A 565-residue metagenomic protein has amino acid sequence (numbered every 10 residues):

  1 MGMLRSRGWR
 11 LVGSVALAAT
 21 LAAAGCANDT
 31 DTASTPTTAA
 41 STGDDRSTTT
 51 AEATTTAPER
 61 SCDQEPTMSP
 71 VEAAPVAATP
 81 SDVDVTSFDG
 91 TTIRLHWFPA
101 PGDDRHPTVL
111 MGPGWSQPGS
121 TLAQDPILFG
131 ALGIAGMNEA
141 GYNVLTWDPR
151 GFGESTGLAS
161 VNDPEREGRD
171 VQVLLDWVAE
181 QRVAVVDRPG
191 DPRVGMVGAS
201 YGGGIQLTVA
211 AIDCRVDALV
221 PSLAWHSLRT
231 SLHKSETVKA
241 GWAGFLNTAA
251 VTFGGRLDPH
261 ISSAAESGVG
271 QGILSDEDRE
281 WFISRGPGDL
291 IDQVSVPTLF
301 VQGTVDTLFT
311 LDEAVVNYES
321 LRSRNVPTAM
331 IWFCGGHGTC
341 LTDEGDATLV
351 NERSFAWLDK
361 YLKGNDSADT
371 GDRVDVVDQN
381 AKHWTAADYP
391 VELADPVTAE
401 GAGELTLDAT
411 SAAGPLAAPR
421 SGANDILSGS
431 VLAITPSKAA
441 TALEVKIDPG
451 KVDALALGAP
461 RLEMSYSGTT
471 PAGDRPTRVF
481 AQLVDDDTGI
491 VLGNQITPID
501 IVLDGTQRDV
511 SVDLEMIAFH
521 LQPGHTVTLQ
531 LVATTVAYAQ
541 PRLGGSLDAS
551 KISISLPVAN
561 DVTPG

Functional and structural regions predicted by a protein language model:
A22-G25: C-terminal motif of bacterial Sec signal peptides marking the signal peptidase cleavage site
A27-T56: Short, low-complexity, disordered segments immediately C-terminal to signal peptides in bacterial exported proteins
P58-E72, T121, I127-A131, E139 (+6 more regions): Accessory cap/linker subdomain of secreted extracellular hydrolases
D63-D104: N-terminal cap/lid segment of alpha/beta-hydrolase-fold proteins
G102-D103, L158-R166, V173-S200: Gly/Ser-rich "nucleophile elbow"/oxyanion-hole loop immediately N-terminal to the catalytic nucleophile in hydrolases
D103-H106, M111-G141, L145, R150-T156 (+1 more regions): Short substrate-entry loop that stabilizes the transition state in hydrolases
V294, F300-Q302, D306: Short beta-strand/loop motif that positions the catalytic acidic residue of the alpha/beta-hydrolase fold
E344-G565: C-terminal, loop-rich substrate-recognition/catalytic regions characterized by aromatic stacking residues
